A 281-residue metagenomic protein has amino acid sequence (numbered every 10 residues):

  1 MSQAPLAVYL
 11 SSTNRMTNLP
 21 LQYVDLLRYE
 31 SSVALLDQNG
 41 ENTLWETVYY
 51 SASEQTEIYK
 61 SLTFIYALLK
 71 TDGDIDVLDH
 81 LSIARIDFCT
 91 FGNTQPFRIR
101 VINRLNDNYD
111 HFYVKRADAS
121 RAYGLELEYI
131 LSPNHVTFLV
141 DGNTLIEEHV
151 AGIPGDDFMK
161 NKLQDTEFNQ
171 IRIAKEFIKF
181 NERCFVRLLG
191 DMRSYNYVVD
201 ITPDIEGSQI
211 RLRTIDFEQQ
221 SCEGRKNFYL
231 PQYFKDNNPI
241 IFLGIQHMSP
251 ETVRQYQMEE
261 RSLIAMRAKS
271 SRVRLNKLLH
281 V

Functional and structural regions predicted by a protein language model:
M1-L36: Long, charge-dense tracts
N18, Q22, G40-D156: Conserved ATP-binding subdomain of kinase catalytic cores across diverse folds
Y23-N42, E260, A265-R272, L279: Phosphate/pyrophosphate-binding loops and the adjoining catalytic core of nucleotide-dependent enzymes
L131, Q164, F228-Q232: Short secondary-structure boundary/capping segments
D157-Q164: AlphaC helix of the protein kinase catalytic domain
D165-K226: Conserved kinase catalytic-core segment
D204-V281: C-terminal catalytic region of ATP-dependent kinase domains
